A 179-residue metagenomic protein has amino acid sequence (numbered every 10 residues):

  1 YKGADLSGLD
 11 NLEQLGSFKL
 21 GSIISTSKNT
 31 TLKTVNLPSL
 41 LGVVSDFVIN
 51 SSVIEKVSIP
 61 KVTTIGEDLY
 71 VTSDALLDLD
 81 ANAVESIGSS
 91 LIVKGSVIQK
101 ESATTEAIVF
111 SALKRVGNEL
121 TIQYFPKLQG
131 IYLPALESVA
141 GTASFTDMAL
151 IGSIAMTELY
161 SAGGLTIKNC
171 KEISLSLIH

Functional and structural regions predicted by a protein language model:
Y1-G8, G16-L32, S39-E55, I65-L77 (+4 more regions): Concave beta-strand-loop units of leucine-rich repeat
L9-D10, L37-P38, I59-P60, N82 (+1 more regions): Proline-anchored loop/turn motifs at beta-strand termini and strand-loop-strand connectors
L12, V62, L113, L136 (+1 more regions): ATP-binding pocket architecture of kinase catalytic cores
S39, S111-A112: Residues at flexible loop/coil and secondary-structure boundary positions
I131: Conserved nucleotide-binding/hydrolysis micro-motifs of P-loop NTPases
I178-H179: Conserved small/polar residues in nucleotide/adenosyl-binding loops
